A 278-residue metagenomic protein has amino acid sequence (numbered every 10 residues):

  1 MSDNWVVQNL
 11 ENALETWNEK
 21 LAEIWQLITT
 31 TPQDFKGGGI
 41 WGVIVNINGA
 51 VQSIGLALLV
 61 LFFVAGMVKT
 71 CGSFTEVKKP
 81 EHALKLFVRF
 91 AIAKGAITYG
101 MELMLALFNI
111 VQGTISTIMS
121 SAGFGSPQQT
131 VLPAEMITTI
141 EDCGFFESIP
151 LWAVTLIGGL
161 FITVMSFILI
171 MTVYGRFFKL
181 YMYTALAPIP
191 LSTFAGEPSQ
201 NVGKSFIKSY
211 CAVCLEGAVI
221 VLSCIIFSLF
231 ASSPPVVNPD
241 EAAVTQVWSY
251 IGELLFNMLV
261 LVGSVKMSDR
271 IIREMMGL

Functional and structural regions predicted by a protein language model:
M1-L58: Binding/recognition "hotspot" determinant
S2-L10, P80-G100, G203-V213: Alpha-helical transmembrane segments and their helix-start/interface "positive-inside/aromatic belt" motifs in integral
E23-Q26, H82-R89, N109, S116 (+5 more regions): Short amphipathic alpha-helical coupling elements at transmembrane boundaries
I44-Q52, L84-V88, I92, E141 (+4 more regions): Alpha-helical membrane-interface segments at transmembrane helix boundaries
S53-A65, I157, F161-T163, L180: Hydrophobic alpha-helical transmembrane segments
L58-K94, L186-Q200: Hydrophobic transmembrane alpha-helix segments characteristic of membrane transport and insertion machinery
K94-L186, C224-G277: Non-cytosolic segments of integral membrane proteins
L191-K208, D240, I271-M275: Alpha-helical transmembrane segments
